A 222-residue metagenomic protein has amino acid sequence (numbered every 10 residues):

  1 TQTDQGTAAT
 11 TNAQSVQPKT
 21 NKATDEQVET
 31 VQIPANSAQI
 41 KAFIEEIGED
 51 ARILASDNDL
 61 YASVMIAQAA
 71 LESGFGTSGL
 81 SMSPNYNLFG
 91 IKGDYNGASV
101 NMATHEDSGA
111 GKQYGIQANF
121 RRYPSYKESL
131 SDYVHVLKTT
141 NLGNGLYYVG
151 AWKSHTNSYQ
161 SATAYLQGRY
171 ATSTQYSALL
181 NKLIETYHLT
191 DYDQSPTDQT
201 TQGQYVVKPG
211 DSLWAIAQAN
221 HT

Functional and structural regions predicted by a protein language model:
T1-Q202: Catalytic cores of secreted/periplasmic lytic hydrolases that degrade extracellular macromolecules
D198-T222: Primarily a LysM-type cell-wall glycan-binding module
